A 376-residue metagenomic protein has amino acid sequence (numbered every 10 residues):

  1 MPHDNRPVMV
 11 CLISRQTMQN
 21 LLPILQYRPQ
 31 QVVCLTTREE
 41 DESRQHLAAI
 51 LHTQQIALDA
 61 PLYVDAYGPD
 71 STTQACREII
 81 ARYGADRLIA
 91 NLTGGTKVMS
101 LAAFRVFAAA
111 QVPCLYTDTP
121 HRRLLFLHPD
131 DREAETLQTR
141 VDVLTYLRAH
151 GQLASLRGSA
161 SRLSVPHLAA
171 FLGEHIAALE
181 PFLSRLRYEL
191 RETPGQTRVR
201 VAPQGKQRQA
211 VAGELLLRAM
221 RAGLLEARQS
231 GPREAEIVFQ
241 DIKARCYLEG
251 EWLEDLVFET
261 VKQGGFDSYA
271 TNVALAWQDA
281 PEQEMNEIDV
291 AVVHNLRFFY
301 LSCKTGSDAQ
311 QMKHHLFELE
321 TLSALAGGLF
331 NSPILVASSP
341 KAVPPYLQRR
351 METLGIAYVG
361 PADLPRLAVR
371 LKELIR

Functional and structural regions predicted by a protein language model:
M1-H46: N-terminal beta-strand-loop-alpha-helix module at the start of alpha/beta ligand-binding or catalytic domains
R6-V10, P29-L35, D59, L88-I89 (+3 more regions): Hydrophobic beta-strand segments of well-ordered beta-sheets in folded domains
L12, A60-T72, K304, S338-S339 (+1 more regions): Short beta->alpha junction loops
I24, S43-Q54, P344-G355: Short, aromatic/basic amphipathic alpha-helical patches
Q31-L92, M99, A103-V106, V112: A broadly used, surface-exposed interaction patch
T37-E40, T119-R122, I334-A342: Short beta-alpha junction loops
S100-H175: Mixed-charge intrinsically disordered linker/loop segments at interdomain junctions
Y146-R376: Intrinsically disordered, low-complexity Ser/Thr/Pro/Gly-rich regulatory segments
